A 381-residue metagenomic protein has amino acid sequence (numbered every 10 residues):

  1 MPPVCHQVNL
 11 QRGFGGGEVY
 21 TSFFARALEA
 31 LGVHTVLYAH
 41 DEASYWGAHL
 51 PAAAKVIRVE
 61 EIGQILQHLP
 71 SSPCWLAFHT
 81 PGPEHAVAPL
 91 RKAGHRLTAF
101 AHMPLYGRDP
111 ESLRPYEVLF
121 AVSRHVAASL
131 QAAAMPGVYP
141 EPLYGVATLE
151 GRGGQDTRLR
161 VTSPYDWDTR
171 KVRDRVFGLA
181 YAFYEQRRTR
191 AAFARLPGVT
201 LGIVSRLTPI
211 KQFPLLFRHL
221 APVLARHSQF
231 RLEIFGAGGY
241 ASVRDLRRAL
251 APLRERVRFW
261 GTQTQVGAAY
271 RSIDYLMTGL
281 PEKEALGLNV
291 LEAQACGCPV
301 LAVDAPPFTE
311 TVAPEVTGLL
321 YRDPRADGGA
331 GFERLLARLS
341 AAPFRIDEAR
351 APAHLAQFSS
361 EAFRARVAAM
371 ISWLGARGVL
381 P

Functional and structural regions predicted by a protein language model:
H6, T157-K211: Conserved donor-binding/catalytic core segment of Leloir-type glycosyltransferases
G16, A330-G331, A341-L380: A charged, aromatic-enriched C-terminal amphipathic alpha-helix characteristic of glycosyltransferases across folds
G16-F23, V199, T208-P222: A conserved mid-protein helix/loop that constitutes part of the nucleotide-sugar donor-binding site
L37-S44, V204, R231-R244, F259: Glycosyltransferase donor-sugar binding loop
R244-T262: Nucleotide-activated donor-binding/catalytic signature segment of Leloir-type glycosyltransferases, i.e., the conserved
R271-A285: Acidic donor-binding loop of glycosyltransferase active sites
P299-A302: Short hydrophobic beta-strand element within catalytic cores of glycosyltransferases and related nucleotide-activated
T309-A341: Change "using UDP/GDP/dTDP sugars" to "using nucleotide sugars
